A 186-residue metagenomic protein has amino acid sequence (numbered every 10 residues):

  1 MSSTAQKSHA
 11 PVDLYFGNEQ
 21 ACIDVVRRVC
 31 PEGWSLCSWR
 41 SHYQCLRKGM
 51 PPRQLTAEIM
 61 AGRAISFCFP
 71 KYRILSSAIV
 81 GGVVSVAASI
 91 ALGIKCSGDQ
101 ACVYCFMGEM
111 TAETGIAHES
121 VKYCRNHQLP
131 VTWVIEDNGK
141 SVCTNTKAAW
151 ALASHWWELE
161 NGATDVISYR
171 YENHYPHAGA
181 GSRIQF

Functional and structural regions predicted by a protein language model:
M1-T4: N-terminal glycine-rich anion-binding loops that anchor highly charged ligand groups
K7-H127, A151-L152: Cofactor-binding active-site loop characterized by glycine-rich and histidine/acidic residues
H127-F186: Thiamine diphosphate
